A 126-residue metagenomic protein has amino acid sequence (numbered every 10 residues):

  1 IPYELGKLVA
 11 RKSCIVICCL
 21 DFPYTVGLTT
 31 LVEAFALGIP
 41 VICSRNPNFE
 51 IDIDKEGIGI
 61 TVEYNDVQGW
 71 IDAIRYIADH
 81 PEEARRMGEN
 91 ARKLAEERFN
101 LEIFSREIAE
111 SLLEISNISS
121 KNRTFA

Functional and structural regions predicted by a protein language model:
I1-R11, D21, P47, N65: Conserved active-site histidine-acidic residue motif and adjacent donor-binding/catalytic loop of glycosyltransferases
Y3, K7, T25-L28, R85: Glycine-rich phosphate-binding loop at the start of an alpha helix
K7, T29-A36, P47-I51: Short alpha-helical segment that forms part of, or immediately flanks, the ligand-binding pocket in carbohydrate-active
A10-V26, I39: Acidic donor-binding loop of glycosyltransferase active sites
R11-S13, E33-P40, S44, E56 (+1 more regions): Conserved donor-binding/catalytic loop of nucleotide-activated donor transferases
E50-R75, E83: Change "using UDP/GDP/dTDP sugars" to "using nucleotide sugars
G69, Y76, E83-E97, F104-E107: A short, well-ordered alpha-helix in the C-terminal region of glycosyltransferases
L101-A126: C-terminal alpha-helical cap of glycosyltransferases
